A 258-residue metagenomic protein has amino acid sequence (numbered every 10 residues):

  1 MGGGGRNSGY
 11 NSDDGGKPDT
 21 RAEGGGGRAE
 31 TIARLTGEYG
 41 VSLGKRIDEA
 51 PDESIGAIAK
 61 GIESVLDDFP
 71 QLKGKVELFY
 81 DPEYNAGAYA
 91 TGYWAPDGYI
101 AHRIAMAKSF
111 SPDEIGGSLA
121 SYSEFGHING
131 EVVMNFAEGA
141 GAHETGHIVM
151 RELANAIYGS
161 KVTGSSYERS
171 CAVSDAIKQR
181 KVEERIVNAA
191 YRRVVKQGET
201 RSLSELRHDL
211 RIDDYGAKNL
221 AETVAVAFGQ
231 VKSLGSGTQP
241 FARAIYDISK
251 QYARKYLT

Functional and structural regions predicted by a protein language model:
M1-P18, E23, A225: Non-Sec secretion/translocation targeting segments of pathogen effectors
T20, G27-T258: Active-site-flanking segments in enzyme catalytic domains
